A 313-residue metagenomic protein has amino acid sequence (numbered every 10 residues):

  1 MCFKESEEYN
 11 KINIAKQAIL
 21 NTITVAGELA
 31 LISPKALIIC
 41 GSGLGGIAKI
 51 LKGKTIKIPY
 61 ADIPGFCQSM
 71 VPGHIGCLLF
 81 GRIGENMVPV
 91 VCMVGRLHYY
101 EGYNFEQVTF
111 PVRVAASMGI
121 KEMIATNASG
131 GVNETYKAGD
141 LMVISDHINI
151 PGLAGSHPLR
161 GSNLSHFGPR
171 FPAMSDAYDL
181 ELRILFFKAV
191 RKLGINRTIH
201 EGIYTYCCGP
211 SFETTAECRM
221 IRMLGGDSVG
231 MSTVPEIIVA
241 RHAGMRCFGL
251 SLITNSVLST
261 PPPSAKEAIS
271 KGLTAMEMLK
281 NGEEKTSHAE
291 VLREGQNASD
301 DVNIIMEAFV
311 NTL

Functional and structural regions predicted by a protein language model:
C2-M174: Metabolite-binding pocket within alpha/beta catalytic cores that recognizes anionic/polar moieties
P34-I38, V88-C92, K121-I124, D140-M142 (+5 more regions): Structural motif
S42-G43, G130, H147-I148, I203-G209 (+2 more regions): Glycine-rich beta-alpha junction loops
P169-R191, T205, N297: Charged, glycine-interspersed solvent-exposed loop segments at helix/strand-loop junctions that cap or gate access
R183, K188-D227, M306-L313: Active-site/ligand-binding-proximal alpha/beta "capping" segment
S211-K271: A C-terminal functional module that forms or caps the active site or interfaces directly with catalytic machinery
S259-L313: His/Asp/Glu-rich mid-to-C-terminal helical/loop segments that flank catalytic regions of hydrolases
